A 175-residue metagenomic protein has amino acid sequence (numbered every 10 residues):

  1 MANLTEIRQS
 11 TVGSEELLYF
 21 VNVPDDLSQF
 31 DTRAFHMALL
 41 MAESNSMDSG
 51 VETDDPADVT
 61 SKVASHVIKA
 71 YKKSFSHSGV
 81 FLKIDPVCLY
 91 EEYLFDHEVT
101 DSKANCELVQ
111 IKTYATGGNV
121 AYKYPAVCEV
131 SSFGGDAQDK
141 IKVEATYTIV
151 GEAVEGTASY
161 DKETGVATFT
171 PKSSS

Functional and structural regions predicted by a protein language model:
A2-S76, L82, V127-I141: Solvent-exposed edge beta-strands and adjacent loop segments that serve as assembly or binding interfaces
P24-D25, L40, T100, G165 (+1 more regions): Short linear sequence elements within intrinsically disordered, low-complexity coil regions
T60-K123, E155-E163: Extracellular/virion structural assembly segments
L94-T100, C128-S131, A145-I149, G165-F169: Short, low-complexity, polar/charged sequence segments that are solvent-exposed and flexible
V109-E155: Short beta-strand and beta-hairpin "edge-sheet" elements
T157-S175: Intrinsically disordered, low-complexity terminal/linker regions enriched in Pro/Ser/Gly and acidic residues
